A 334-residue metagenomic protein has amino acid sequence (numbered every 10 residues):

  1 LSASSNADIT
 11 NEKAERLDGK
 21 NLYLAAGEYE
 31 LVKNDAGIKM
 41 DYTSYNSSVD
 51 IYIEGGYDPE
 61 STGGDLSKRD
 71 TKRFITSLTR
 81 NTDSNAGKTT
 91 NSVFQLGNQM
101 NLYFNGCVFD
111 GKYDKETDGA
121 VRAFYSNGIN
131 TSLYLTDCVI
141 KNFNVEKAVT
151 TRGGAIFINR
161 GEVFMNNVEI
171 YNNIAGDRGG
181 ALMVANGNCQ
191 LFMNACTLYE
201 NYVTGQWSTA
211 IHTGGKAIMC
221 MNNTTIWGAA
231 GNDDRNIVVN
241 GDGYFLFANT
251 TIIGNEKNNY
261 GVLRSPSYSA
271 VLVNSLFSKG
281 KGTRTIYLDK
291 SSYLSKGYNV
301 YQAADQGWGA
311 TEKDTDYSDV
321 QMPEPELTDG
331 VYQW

Functional and structural regions predicted by a protein language model:
L1-D41: Acidic Gly/Asp/Thr-rich repetitive segments characteristic of extracellular carbohydrate-active and adhesion proteins
K13-D18, N46-S47, L96-N98: Flexible, charged surface loops at secondary-structure boundaries
E15-D18, D70-K72, V149-T150, G205: Short helix-terminating capping/connector loops at secondary-structure junctions
N21-A25, Y52-E54, Y103-V108, Y134 (+2 more regions): Residues within well-ordered beta-strands of beta-sheet-rich folds
G27, Y57-D58, K112, N255 (+2 more regions): Flexible loop residues that form catalytic and substrate-binding hotspots at small-molecule/glycan-binding clefts
V32-I51, L66-R69, S126, I158-V168 (+3 more regions): Predominantly extracellular beta-rich ligand-binding scaffolds that present long acidic/polar faces for carbohydrate
S48-T117, D137, N142-N144: Right-handed parallel beta-helix/beta-spiral solenoid domain characteristic of secreted/periplasmic
L96-Q206: Right-handed parallel beta-helix
